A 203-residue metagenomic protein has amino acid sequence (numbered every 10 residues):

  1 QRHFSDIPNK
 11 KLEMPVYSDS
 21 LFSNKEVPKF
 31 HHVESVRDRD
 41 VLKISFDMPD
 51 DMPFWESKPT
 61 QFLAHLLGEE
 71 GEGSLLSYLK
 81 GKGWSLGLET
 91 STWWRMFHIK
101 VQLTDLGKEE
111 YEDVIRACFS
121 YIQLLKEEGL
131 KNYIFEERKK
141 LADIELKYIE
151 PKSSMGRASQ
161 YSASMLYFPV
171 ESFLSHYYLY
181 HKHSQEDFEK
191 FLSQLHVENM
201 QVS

Functional and structural regions predicted by a protein language model:
Q1-S203: Mature, solvent-exposed C-terminal subdomains and processed small-chain segments of exported/organellar
